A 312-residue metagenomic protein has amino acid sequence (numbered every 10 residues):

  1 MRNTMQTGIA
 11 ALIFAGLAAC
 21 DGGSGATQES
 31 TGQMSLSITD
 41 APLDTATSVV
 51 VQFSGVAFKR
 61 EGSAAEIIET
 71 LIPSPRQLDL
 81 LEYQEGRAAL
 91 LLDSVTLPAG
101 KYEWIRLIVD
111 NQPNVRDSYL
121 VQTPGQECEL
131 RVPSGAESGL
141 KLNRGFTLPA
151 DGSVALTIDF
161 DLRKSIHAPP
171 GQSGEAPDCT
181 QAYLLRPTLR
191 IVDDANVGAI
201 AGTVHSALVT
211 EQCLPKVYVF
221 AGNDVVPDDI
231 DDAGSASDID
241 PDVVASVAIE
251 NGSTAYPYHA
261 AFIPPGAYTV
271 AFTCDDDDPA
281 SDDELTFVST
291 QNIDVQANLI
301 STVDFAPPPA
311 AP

Functional and structural regions predicted by a protein language model:
M1-I9: Bacterial N-terminal signal peptides that target proteins for export
G16-A19: C-terminal motif of bacterial Sec signal peptides marking the signal peptidase cleavage site
D21-P312: A short, solvent-exposed, low-complexity linear motif enriched for acidic/polar residues with Pro/Gly/Ser/Thr
